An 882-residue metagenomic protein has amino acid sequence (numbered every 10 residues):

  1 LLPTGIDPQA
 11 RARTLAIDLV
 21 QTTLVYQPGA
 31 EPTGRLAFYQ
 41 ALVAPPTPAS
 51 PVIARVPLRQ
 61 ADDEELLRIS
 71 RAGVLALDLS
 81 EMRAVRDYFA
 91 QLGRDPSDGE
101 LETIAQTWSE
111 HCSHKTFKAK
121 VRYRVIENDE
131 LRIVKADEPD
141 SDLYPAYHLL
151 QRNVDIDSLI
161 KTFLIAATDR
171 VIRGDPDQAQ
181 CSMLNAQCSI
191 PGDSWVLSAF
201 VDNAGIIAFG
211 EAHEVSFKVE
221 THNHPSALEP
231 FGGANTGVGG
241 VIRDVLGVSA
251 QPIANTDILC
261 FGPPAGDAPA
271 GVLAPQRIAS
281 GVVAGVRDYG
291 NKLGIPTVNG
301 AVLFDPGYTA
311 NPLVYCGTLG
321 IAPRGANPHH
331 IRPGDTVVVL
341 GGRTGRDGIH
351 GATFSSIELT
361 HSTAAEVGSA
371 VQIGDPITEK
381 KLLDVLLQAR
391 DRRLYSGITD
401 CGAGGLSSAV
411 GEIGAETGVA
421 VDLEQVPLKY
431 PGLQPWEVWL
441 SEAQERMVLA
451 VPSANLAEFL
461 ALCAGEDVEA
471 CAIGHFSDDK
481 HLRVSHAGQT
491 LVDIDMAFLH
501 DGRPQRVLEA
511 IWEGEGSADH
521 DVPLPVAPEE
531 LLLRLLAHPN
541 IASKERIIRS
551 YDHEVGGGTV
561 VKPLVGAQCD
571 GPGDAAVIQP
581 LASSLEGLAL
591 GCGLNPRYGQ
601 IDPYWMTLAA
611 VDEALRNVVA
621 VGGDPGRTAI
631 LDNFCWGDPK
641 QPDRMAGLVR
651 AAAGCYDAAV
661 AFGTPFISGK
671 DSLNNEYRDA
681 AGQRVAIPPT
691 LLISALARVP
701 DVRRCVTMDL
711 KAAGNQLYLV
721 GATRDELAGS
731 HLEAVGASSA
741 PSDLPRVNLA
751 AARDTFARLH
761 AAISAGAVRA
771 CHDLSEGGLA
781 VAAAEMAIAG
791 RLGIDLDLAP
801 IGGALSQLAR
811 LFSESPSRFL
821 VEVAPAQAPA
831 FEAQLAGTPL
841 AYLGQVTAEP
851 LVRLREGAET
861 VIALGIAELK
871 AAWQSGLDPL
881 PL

Functional and structural regions predicted by a protein language model:
L1-D129, K135-A179, I190-L882: Glycine/proline-enriched, intrinsically flexible loops and inter-domain linkers
L184-Q187: Compositionally biased, intrinsically disordered low-complexity segments enriched in Pro/Arg/Gln/His
